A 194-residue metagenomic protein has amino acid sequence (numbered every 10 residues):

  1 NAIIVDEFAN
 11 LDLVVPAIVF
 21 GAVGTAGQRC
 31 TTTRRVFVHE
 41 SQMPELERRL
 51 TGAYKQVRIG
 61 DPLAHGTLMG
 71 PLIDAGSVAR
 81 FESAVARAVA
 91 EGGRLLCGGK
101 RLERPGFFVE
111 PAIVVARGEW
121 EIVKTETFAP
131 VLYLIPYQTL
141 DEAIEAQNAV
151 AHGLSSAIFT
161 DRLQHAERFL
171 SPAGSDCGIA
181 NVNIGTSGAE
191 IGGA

Functional and structural regions predicted by a protein language model:
N1-G118, L140-D141, E145-Q147, V182: ALDH superfamily catalytic-core signature
I4, A9, R58, A90 (+2 more regions): Conserved C-terminal structural/oligomerization subdomain of aldehyde/semialdehyde dehydrogenase
